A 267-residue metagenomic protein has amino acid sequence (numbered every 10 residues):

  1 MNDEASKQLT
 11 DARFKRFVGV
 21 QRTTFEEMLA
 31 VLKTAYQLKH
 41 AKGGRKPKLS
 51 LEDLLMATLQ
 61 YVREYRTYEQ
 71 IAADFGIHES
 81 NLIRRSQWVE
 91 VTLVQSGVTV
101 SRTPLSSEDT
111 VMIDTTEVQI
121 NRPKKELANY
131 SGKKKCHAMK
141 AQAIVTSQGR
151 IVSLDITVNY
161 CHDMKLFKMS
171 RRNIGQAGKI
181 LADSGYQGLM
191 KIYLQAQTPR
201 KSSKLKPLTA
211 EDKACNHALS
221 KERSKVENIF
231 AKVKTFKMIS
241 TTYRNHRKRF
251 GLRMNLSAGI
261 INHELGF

Functional and structural regions predicted by a protein language model:
M1-G43, G188: Charged, often Cys/His-bearing segments associated with DNA-binding zinc-finger transcription factors
F17-G19, K46-L49, Q60: Short secondary-structure boundary/capping segments within folded domains
T34-L38, R63-T67, V91, Q95: Short helix-loop boundary/capping segments at the starts of domains
K39-D53: Active-site-flanking structural segment that lines cofactor/substrate pockets
S50-E64: Short, amphipathic alpha-helical "recognition" segments used to contact nucleic acids or chromatin
L51, Y68-F267: Short, well-ordered secondary-structure "scaffold" segments embedded in the functional core of diverse domains
